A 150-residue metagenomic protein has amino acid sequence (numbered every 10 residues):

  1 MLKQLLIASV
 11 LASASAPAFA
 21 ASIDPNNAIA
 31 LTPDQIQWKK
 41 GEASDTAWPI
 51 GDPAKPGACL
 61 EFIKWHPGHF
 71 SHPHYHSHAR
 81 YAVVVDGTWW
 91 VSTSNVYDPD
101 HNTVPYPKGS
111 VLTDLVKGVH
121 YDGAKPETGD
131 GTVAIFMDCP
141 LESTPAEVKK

Functional and structural regions predicted by a protein language model:
M1-L6: Bacterial N-terminal signal peptides that target proteins for export
S13-S15: N-terminal signal peptide c-region/cleavage motif recognized by signal peptidases
F19-C59, E147-K150: A short, N-terminal "cap"/entry segment at the start of jelly-roll beta-barrel domains of the cupin/DSBH fold
P53-A58, H72-V83: His-enriched metal-coordination microenvironments in redox/metal-binding proteins
A54, W89, N95-G118, A124: Short acidic-glycine-tyrosine-enriched beta hairpin
H66-P67, H76-Y97: Glycine- and acidic-residue-biased ligand/ion/polar-headgroup-sensing regions
P107, V116-L141: Ligand-binding loop in jelly-roll beta-barrel domains
